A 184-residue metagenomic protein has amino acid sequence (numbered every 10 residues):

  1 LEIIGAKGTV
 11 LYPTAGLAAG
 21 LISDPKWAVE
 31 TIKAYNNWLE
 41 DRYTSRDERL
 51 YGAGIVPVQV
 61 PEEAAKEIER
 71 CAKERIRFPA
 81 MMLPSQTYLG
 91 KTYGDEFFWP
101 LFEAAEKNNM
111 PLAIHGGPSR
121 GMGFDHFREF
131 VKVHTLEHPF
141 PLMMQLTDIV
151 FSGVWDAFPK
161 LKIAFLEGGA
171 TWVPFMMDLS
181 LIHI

Functional and structural regions predicted by a protein language model:
L1: Glycine-rich phosphate/pyrophosphate-binding loop and adjacent beta-alpha nucleotide/cofactor-binding cores
I4-L146: Active-site gating/metal-coordination segments in enzymes
H115-G116, P159-F175: Short acidic/histidine-rich active-site segments
F124-D125, F175-M177: Short, well-ordered secondary-structure micro-motifs
E129, L179-S180: Short secondary-structure boundary/capping segments
I182-I184: Conserved small/polar residues in nucleotide/adenosyl-binding loops
